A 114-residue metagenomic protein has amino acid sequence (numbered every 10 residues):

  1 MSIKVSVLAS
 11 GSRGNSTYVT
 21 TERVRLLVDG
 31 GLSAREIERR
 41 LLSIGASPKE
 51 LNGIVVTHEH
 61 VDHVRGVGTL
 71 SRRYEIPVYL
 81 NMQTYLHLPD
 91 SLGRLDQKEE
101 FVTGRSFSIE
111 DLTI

Functional and structural regions predicted by a protein language model:
M1, R73-Y74, R94: Short, structured coil segments at secondary-structure junctions
M1-I44: Conserved beta-strand hairpin/beta-sheet module of binuclear metal-dependent hydrolase folds, prominently
A9, Y18, G68, G104-S106: Short secondary-structure boundary/capping segments
N15, V24, E50-N52, R72-Y74 (+1 more regions): A generic structural signal for short beta-strands and their flanking turns/coil linkers
V19, D29, H58, V78 (+1 more regions): Divalent metal-coordination and catalytic microenvironments
L26, P77-Y79, Q97-E99: Residue-level detection of beta-strand scaffold positions
A34-T84: Active-site metal-binding motif and surrounding structural segment of the metallo-beta-lactamase
M82-I114: Metallo-beta-lactamase
